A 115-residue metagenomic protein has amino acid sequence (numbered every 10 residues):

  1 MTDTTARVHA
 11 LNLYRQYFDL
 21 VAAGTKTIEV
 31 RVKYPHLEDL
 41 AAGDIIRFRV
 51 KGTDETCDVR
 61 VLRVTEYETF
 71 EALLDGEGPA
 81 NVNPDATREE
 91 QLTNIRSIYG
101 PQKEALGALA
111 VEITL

Functional and structural regions predicted by a protein language model:
M1-A42, L106: Compositionally biased, charged N-terminal/linker segments
A10, R47, A110-E112: A structural signal for short, well-ordered beta-strand segments and their strand-loop junctions that often border
Y14, R31-K33, R49, L62 (+1 more regions): A structural detector for beta-sheet-dominated domains
G43-G52: Short conserved beta-strand and strand-loop elements enriched in small hydrophobics with frequent Asp/Gly
E55-E66: Short beta-strand-centered aromatic/proline hotspots
Y67-E71: Short, surface-exposed linear segments at secondary-structure transitions and domain or protein termini
A72-L115: Contiguous surface segments at macromolecular interaction interfaces
